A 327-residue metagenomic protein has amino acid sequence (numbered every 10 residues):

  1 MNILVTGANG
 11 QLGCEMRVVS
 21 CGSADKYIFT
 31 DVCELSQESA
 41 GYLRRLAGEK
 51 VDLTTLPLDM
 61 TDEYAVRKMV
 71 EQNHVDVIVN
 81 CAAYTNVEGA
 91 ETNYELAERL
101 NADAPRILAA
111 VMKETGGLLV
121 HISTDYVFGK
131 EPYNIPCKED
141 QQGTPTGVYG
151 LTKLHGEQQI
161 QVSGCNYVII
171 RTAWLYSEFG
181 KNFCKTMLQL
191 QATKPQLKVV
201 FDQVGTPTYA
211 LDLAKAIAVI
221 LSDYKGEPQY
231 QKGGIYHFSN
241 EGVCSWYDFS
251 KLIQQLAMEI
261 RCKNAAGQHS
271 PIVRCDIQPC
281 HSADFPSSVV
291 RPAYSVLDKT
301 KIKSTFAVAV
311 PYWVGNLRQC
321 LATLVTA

Functional and structural regions predicted by a protein language model:
I3-S23: N-terminal Rossmann NAD(P)H-binding glycine-rich loop of SDR-like oxidoreductase domains
R45-E63: Rossmann-fold cofactor-recognition segment
P57-L100: NAD(P)H-binding glycine-rich loop region in Rossmannoid oxidoreductase-like domains and their noncatalytic homologs
R99, A104-I107, V127-I170, W174-L175: Catalytic helix-loop patch of NAD(P)-dependent Rossmann-fold dehydrogenases
Q158-V219: NAD(P)-dependent short-chain dehydrogenase/reductase
E178-F179, Q203-A214, Y236-L256, Q319: Substrate-binding strand-loop-helix patch in Rossmann-like NAD(P)-dependent oxidoreductase/epimerase domains
D223-P286: Mid/C-terminal beta-alpha module of Rossmann-like enzyme folds, strongest in SDR-family dehydrogenases/epimerases
P311-A327: Amphipathic terminal alpha-helices
